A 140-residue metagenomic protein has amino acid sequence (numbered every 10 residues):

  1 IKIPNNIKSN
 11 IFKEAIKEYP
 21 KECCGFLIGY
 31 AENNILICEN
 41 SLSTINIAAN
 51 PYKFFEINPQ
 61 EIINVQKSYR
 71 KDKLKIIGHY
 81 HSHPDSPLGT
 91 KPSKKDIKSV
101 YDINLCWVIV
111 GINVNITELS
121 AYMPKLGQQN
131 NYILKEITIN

Functional and structural regions predicted by a protein language model:
I1-I76, D85-N140: Conserved beta-strand-loop surface patch within small alpha/beta domains used for substrate/adaptor or ligand engagement
S82: Short, well-ordered beta-to-alpha junction loops that form the rim of enzyme active sites and present histidine/acidic
